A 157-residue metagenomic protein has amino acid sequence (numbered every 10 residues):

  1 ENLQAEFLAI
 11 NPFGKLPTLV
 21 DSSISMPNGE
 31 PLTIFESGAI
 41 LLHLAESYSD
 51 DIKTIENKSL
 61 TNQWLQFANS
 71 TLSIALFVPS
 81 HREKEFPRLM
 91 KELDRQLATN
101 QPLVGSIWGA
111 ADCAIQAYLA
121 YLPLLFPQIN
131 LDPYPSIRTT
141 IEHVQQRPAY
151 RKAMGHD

Functional and structural regions predicted by a protein language model:
E1-D94, T99: GST-like domain detector, emphasizing the conserved glutathione-binding G-site in the N-terminal thioredoxin-like
A9, Q146, G155: Phosphate-coordinating loops and pocket residues in cytosolic domains that bind phosphorylated ligands
E56, W64-R151: GST-like fold's C-terminal all-alpha helical module
T140, H156-D157: Exported/periplasmic ABC-transporter solute-binding proteins
